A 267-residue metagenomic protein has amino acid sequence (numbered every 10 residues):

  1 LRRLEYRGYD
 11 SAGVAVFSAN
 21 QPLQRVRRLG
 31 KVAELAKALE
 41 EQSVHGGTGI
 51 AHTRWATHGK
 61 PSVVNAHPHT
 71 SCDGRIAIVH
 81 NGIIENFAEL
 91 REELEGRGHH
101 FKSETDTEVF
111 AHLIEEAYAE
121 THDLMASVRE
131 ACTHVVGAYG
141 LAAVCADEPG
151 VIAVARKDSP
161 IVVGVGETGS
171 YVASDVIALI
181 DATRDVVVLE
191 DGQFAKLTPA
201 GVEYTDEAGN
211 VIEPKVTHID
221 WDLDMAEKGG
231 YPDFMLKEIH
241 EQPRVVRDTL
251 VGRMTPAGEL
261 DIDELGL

Functional and structural regions predicted by a protein language model:
L1-L267: Conserved short alpha-helical segments that host acidic/polar catalytic motifs at enzyme active sites
